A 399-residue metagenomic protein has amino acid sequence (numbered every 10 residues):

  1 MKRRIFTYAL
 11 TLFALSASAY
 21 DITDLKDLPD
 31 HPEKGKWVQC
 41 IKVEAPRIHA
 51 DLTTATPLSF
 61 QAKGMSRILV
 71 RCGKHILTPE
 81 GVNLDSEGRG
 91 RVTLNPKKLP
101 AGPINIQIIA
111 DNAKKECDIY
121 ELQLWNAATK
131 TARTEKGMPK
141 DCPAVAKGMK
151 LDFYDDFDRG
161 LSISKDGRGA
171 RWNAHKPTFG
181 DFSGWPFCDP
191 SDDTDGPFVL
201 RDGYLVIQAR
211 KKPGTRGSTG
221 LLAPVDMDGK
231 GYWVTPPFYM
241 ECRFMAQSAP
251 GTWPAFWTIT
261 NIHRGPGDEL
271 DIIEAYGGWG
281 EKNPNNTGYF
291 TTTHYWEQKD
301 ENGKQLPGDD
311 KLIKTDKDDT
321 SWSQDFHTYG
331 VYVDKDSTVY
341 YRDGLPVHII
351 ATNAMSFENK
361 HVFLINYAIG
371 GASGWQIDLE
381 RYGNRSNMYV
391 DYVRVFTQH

Functional and structural regions predicted by a protein language model:
Y20-D51: Short, compositionally biased P/S/T/A/G/V-rich stretches that sit at domain boundaries
A50-L52, T56-A62: Aromatic/hydrophobic beta-strand junction motif of beta-rich domains
Q61-R67, V333-K335: Short proline/glycine-enriched turn/loop motifs at strand-loop junctions of beta-rich domains
L84-T93: Aromatic sugar-binding surface patches on proteins that engage polysaccharides or sugar-phosphate polymers
L94-P103: Surface-exposed, short loops/turns at beta-strand junctions within beta-sandwich domains
P96, T129-H399: GH16 jelly-roll
I108-A110: Conserved structural position at the C-terminal beta-strand of extracellular beta-sandwich adhesion modules
E116-A127: Edge beta-strands of extracellular beta-sandwich domains
